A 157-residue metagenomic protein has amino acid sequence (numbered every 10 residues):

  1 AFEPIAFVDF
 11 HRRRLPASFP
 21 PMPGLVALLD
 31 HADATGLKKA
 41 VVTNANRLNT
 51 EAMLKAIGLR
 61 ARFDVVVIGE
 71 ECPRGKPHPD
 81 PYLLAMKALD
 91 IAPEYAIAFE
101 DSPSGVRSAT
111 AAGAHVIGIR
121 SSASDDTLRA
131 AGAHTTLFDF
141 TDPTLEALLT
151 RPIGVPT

Functional and structural regions predicted by a protein language model:
A1-D30, T35-L37: Metal-dependent phosphoesterase signature
V26, D30-D33, L37, R47-T157: Asp-based, Mg2+/Mn2+-dependent phosphohydrolase catalytic module
